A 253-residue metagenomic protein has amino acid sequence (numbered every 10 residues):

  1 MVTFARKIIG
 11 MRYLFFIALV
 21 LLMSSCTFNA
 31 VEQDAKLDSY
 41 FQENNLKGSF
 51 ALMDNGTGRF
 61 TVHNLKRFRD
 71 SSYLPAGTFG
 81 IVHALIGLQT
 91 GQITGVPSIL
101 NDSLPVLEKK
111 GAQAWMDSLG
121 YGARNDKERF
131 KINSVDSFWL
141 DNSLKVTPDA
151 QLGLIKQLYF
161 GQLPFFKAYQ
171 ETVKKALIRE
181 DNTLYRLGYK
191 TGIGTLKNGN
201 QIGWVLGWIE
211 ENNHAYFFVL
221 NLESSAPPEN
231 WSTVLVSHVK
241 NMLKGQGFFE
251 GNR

Functional and structural regions predicted by a protein language model:
V2-L14: Positively charged n-region of N-terminal signal peptides that target proteins for export
L14-M23: Sec-dependent N-terminal signal peptides
T27-Y40, N44, V106-E108, Y159-R253: Structured C-terminal helix/loop/strand segments within mature extracytoplasmic catalytic/sensor domains
N29-A76, G91: Short pre-catalytic segments that frame enzyme active sites
R67-L74, I99-V106, V135-S143, L158-Q162 (+1 more regions): Second-shell loop/turn segments in exported
Y73-V96, F218: Active-site SXXK
L88-N101, A112-Q113, F166-Y169: Short, well-structured active-site flanking segments
D102-F160: Mid-domain, small-residue-enriched loop/turn segments at the edges of structured enzyme/sensor domains
